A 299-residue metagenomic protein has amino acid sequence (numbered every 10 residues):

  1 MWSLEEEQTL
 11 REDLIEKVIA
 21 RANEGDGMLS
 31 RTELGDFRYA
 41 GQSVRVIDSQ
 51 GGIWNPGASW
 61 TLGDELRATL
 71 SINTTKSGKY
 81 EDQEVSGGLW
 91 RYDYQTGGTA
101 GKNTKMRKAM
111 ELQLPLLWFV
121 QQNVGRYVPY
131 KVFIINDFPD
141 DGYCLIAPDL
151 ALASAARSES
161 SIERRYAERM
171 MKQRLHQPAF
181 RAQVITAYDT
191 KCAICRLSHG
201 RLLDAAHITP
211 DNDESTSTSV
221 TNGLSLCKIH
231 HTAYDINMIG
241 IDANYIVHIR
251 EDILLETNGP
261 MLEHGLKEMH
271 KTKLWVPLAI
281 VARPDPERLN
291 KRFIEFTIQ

Functional and structural regions predicted by a protein language model:
M1-I47: Polar/acidic, low-complexity leader/linker segments enriched in S/T/G and N/D
R31-V120: Acidic, glycine-rich low-complexity segments with interspersed aromatic residues
A68-I72, R91-D93, Y143-P148, I246-I249: Generic recognition of long tandem-repeat/solenoid scaffolds
Q121-V132: Short coil-to-beta-strand transition motifs
G125-R126, G142-Y143, H248, E256: Eukaryotic short linear interaction motifs
V132-I134, M238: Short, surface-exposed charged micro-motifs
I135-A182, T186-A205: A short mid-domain helix/strand-loop element embedded in enzyme catalytic domains that forms or borders the active-site
R164, L175-A179, A187, L197-L203 (+1 more regions): A detector for short metal-coordination/catalytic motifs
